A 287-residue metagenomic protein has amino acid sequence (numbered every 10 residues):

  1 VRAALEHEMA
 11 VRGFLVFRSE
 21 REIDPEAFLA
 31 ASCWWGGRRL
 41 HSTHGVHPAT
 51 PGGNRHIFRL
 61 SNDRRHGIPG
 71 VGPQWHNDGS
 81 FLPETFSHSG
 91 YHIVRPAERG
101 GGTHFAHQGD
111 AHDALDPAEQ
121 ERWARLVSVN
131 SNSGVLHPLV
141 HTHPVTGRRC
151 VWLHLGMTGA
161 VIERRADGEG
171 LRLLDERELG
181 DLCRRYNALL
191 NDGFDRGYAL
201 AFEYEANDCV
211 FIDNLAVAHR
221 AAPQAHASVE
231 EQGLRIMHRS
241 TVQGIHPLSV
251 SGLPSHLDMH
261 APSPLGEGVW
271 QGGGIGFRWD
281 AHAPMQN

Functional and structural regions predicted by a protein language model:
V1-C209, L215-Q286: Non-heme Fe(II) oxygenase catalytic core, chiefly the N-lobe of the double-stranded beta-helix
